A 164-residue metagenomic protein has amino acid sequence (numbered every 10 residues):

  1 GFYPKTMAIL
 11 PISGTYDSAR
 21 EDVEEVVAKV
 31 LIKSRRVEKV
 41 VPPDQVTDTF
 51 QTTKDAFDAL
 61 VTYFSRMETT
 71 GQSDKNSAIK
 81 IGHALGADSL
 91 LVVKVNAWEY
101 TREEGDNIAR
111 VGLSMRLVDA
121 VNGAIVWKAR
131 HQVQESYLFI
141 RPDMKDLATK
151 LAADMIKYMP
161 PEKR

Functional and structural regions predicted by a protein language model:
G1-K5, D22-E24, V37, S77-D88 (+1 more regions): C-terminal/domain-edge helix-coil "capping" segments
I9, T15-L85: N-terminal segment of the mature soluble domain
G14-D17, V46-T49, N96-T101, Q132-S136: Solvent-exposed loop/turn segments at secondary-structure junctions within structured extracellular/periplasmic domains
V26, V30, K94, D154-M155: Amphipathic alpha-helical segments in well-ordered regions
A28, V61-T69, N96-I108, P161: Short charge-dense sequence patches
V40-P42, L90-K94: A structural signal for short, well-ordered beta-strand segments and their strand-loop junctions that often border
